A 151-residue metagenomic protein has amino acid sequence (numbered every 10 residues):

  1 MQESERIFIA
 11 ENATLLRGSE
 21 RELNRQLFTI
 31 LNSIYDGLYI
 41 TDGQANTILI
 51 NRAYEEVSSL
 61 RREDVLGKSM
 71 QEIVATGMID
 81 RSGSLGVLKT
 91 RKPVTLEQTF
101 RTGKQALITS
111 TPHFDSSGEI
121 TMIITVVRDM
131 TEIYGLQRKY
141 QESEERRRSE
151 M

Functional and structural regions predicted by a protein language model:
Q2-N24, P112-M151: Sensory coupling linkers of modular signal transduction proteins
N12-E22, Q26, T76-M78, L88-V94: Short, positively charged
T14-V57, E63: Sensory modules in modular signal-transduction proteins
Y35-D36, I108-S110: Short loop/turn microsegments at loop-to-beta-strand junctions
Q44, T102, S116-S117: Residue-level recognition of short loop/turn positions
I48, K104-L107, T121: PAS-family sensory domains
L60, K68: Short beta-to-alpha loop/turn elements within the nucleotide-binding domains of ABC transporters
R62-E63, E72-T102, L107: Terminal output helix/cap of sensory domains in signal transduction proteins
